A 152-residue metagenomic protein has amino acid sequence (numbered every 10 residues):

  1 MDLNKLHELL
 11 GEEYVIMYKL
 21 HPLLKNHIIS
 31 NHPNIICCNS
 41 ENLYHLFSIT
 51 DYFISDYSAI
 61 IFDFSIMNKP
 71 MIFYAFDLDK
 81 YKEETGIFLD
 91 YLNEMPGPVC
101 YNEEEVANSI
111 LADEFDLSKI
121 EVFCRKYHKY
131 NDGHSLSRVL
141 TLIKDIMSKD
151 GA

Functional and structural regions predicted by a protein language model:
M1-I28, C100, S137: Conserved catalytic-core segment of nucleotide-activated headgroup transferases in glycan assembly
E13-Y14, T50, N68: Short, well-ordered alpha-helix to beta-strand connector turns
M17, I36, Y52-I54, I72 (+1 more regions): Hydrophobic/aromatic beta-strand patches that form the interior of the parallel beta-sheet core in alpha/beta enzyme
L20-F62: Donor nucleotide-activated moiety binding/catalytic core segment of transferases that use nucleotide-activated donors
I29-N31, A59-Y127: Catalytic binding pocket for nucleotide-activated donors in carbohydrate/polymer assembly enzymes
D132-A152: C-terminal alpha-helical cap of glycosyltransferases
